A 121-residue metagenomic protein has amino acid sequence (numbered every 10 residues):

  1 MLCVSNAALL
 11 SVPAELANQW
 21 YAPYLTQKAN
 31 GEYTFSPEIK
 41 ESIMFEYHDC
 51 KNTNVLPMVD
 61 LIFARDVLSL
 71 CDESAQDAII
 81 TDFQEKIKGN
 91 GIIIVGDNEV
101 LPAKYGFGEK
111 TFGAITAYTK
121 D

Functional and structural regions predicted by a protein language model:
M1-F63, V67-L70, A75, V100-L101: Extended basic-aromatic, gly/pro-enriched interface segments that bind polyanionic ligands
C50, N98, F112-A114: Residues that form or immediately flank small-molecule/cofactor binding pockets and catalytic motifs
L61, A103-D121: Core SAM-dependent methyltransferase catalytic element
A64-V67, T81-F83, F112-I115: Short, low-complexity, polar/charged sequence segments that are solvent-exposed and flexible
S69-D72, K86-G89, Y118-D121: Glycine-rich loops and low-complexity Gly/Arg-rich segments that provide flexible linkers or classic glycine-based
D77-G89: A short glycine-rich, Lys/Arg-flanked "PGG" loop and its adjoining helix->strand segment in the class I
I80, I94, A117-T119: Short, intrinsically disordered/low-complexity patches at protein termini and at juxtamembrane boundaries
G89-D97: Conserved beta-strand signature within the Rossmann-like core of class I S-adenosyl-L-methionine
